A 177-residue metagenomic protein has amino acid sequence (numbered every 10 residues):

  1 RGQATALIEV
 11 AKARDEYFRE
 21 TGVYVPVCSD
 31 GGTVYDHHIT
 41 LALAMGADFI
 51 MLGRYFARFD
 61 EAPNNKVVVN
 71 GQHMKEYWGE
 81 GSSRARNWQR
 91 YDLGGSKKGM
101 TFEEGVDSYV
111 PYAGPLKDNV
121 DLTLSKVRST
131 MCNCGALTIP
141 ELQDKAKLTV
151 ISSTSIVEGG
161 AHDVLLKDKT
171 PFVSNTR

Functional and structural regions predicted by a protein language model:
R1-S29, V34-R177: Alpha/beta catalytic cores of nucleotide-metabolism and tRNA/nucleoside-modifying enzymes
